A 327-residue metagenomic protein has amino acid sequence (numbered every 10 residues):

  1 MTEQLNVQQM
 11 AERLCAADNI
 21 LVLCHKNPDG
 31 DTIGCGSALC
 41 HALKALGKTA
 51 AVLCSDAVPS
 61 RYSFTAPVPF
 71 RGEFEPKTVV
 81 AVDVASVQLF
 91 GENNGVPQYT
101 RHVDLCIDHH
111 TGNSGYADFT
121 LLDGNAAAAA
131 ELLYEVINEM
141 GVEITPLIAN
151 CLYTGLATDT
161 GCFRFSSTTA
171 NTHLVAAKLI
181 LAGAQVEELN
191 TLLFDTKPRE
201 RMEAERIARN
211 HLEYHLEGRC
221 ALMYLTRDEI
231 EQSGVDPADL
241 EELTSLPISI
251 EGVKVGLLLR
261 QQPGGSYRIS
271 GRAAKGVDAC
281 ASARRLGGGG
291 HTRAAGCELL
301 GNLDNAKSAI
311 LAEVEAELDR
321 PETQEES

Functional and structural regions predicted by a protein language model:
T2-R61, F70-T78, T158-R285, G290-S327: Hydrophobic helix-and-loop "lid/oligomerization" segment in the mid-to-C-terminal part of catalytic domains
A11, P69-F70, N93-V96, T120-D123 (+3 more regions): A generic local secondary-structure boundary/capping motif
V22, V52-C54, C106-I107, I144-P146: General beta-strand structural signal in soluble alpha/beta enzymes
A42, G95-V103, E139, A170-N171: A glycine- and small-aliphatic-rich helix-loop capping segment at beta-alpha/alpha-beta transitions that lines
S63-F119: Active-site cofactor/cluster-binding pocket
D104-C106, T120-L121, C220-L222, L258: Conserved beta-strand scaffold positions in the cores of enzyme catalytic domains, especially in NTP/NDP-utilizing
H110-V175: Short alpha-helices
